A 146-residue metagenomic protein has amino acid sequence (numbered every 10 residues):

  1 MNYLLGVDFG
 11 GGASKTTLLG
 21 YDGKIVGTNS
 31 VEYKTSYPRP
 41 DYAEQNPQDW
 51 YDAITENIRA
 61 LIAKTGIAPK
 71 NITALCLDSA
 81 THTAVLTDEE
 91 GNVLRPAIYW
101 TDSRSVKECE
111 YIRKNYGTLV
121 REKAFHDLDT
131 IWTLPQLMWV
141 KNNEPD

Functional and structural regions predicted by a protein language model:
M1-R95, E122: N-terminal glycine/serine-rich phosphate-binding loop of ATP-dependent small-molecule kinases, especially carbohydrate
T55, V85-N143: Glycine-rich phosphate-binding loop and adjoining helix at the ATP-binding site of ATP-dependent phosphoryl-transfer
I62, K141-D146: Basic phosphate/pyrophosphate-binding loop/patch that engages nucleotide-derived ligands
